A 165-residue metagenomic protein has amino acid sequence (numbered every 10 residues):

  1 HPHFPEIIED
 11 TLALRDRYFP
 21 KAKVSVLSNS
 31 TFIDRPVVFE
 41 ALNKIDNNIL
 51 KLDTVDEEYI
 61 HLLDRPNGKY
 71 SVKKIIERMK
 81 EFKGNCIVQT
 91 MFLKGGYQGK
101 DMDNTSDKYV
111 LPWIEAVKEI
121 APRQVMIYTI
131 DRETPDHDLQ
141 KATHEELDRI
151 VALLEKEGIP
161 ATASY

Functional and structural regions predicted by a protein language model:
H1-Y128, E133-Q140: Conserved AdoMet/S-adenosylmethionine-binding subsite of the radical SAM
T143-Y165: Binuclear metal-ion centers of metallo-dependent hydrolases, dominated by the metallo-beta-lactamase
